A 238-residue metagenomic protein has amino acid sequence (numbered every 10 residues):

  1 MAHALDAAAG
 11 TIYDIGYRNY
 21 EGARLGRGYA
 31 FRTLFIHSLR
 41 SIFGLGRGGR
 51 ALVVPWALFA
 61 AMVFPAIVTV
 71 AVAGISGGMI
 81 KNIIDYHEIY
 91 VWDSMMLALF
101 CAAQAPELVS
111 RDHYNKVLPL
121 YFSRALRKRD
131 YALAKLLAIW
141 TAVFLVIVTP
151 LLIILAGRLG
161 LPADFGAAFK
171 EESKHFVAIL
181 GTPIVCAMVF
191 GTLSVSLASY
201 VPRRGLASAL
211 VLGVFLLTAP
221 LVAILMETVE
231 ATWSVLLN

Functional and structural regions predicted by a protein language model:
M1-G28: Short, non-transmembrane cytosolic segments of multipass membrane proteins
H3-L5, G205-N238: Terminal transmembrane helical anchor/hairpin motif
G26-Y29, L39-L58: Membrane-interface helix starts
G49-A73, M96-L99, L210-A219: Hydrophobic alpha-helical transmembrane segments of multi-pass membrane transport/permease proteins
M62-A66, E88-R111: Long, hydrophobic alpha-helical segments
L108-W140: Helix-loop-helix units of permease transmembrane domains in multi-pass membrane transporters, especially ABC
R127-K128, L133, E171-E172, R203-S208: Membrane-helix interface segments
L133-V195, S199: Secretory targeting signals
